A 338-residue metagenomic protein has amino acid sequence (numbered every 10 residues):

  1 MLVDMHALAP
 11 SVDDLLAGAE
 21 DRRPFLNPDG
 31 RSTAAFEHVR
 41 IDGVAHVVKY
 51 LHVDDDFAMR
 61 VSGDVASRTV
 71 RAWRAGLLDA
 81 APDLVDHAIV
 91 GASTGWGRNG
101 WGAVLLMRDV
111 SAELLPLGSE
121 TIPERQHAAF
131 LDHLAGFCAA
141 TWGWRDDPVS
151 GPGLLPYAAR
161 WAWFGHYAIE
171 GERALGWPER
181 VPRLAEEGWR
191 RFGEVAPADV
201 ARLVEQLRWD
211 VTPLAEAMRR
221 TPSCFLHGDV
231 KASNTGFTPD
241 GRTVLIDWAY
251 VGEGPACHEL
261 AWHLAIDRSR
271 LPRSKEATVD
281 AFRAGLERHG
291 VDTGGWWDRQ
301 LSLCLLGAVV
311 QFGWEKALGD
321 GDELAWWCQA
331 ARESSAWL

Functional and structural regions predicted by a protein language model:
M1-G30, E120, W142-P152, V200-E205 (+4 more regions): Regulatory N- and C-terminal appendages and interdomain linkers associated with kinase/kinase-like NTP transferase
M1-W101, L105, R208, L214-M218 (+1 more regions): Conserved NTP-binding catalytic cores of kinases and kinase-like/nucleotidyltransferase enzymes across multiple kinase
D56-A58, L114-G118, L245: Short small-residue beta-strand/loop micro-motif enriched in glycine and branched aliphatics
R71, A75, E253-G290, L305-S334: Active-site activation/catalytic loop segments of kinase-like enzymes and analogous catalytic loops in related
S93-A129: Conserved structural core of kinase catalytic domains
L114-G136, G143-H227: ATP-dependent phospho-/nucleotidyl transfer catalytic cores
V230: Hydrophobic HxD+1 residue recognition
S233-H263: Catalytic activation segment of kinase domains across protein kinase-like and atypical kinase folds
